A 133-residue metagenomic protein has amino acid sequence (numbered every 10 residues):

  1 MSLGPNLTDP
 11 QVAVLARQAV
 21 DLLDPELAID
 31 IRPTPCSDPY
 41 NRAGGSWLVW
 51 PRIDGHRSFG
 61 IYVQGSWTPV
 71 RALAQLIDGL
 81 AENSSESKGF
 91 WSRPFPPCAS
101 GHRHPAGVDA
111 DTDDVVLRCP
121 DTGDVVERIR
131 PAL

Functional and structural regions predicted by a protein language model:
M1-C36: General detector of N-terminal leader/presequence modules that precede the first folded domain
L22-Q75: Interaction interfaces in information-processing and related assembly proteins
Q64-L133: Cys/His-clustered metal-coordination modules, chiefly Zn-binding fingers
